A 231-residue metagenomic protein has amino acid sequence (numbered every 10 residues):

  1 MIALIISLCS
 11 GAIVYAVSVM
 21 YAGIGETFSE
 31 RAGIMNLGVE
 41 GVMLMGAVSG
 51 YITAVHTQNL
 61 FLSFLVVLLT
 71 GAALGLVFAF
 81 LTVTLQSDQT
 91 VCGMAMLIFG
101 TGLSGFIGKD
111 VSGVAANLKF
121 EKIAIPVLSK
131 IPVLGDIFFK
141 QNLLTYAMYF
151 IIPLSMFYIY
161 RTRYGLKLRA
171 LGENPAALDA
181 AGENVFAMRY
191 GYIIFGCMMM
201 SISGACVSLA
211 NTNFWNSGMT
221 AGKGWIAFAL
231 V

Functional and structural regions predicted by a protein language model:
I2-S10, F61, Q86, L134-T145: Interfacial loop-to-helix junctions that mark the boundaries of transmembrane helices in multi-pass membrane
I6-G11, N59-F64, G196, N213 (+1 more regions): Short alpha-helical transmembrane interface motifs in multi-pass membrane proteins
S7-H56, F64, L68-L69, A73-T90: Single transmembrane alpha-helix segments in multi-pass membrane proteins
A12, A16, M20, F64 (+7 more regions): Residue-level signature of the transmembrane alpha-helical core of multi-pass small-molecule transporters
T27, R31, M35, M198-G218 (+2 more regions): Non-cytoplasmic
F80, T84-K109, L118-E121, M148 (+1 more regions): Pore- or pathway-lining transmembrane helices of multi-pass membrane proteins that form conduits for solutes/ions
G100-R161, G191: Transmembrane helix-bundle core of multi-pass membrane transporters and related energy-transducing complexes
F138-F214: Helix-loop-helix "hairpin" substructures at the membrane interface of multi-pass membrane proteins
